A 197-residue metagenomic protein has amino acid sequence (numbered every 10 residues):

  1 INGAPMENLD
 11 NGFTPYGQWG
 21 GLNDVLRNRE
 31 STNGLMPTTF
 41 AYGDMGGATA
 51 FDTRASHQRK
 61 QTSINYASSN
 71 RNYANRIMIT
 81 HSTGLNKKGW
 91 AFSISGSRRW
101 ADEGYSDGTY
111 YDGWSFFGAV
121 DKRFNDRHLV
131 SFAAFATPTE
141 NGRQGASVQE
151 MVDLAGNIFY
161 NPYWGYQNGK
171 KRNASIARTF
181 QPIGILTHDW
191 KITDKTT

Functional and structural regions predicted by a protein language model:
I1-G3: Short strand-turn-strand beta-turns centered on an Asx-Gly dipeptide
P5-N33, D52: Short acidic/polar hinge/loop motifs at secondary-structure boundaries that mediate gating or recognition
N11-G12, S31-N33, Q61-N65, R99-E103 (+2 more regions): Extracytoplasmic loops and strand-loop junctions of Gram-negative outer membrane beta-barrel proteins
G21, D52-S56, G84-N86, D121-N125 (+2 more regions): Structural signature of outer-membrane beta-barrel channels/translocons
L26-S31, G47-A48, T53-S68, F92-I94: Transmembrane beta-strand segments of Gram-negative outer membrane beta-barrel proteins
S63, S68-A101, Y105-Q144, I176 (+1 more regions): Transmembrane beta-barrel wall of Gram-negative outer-membrane proteins
S106-G108, S131-G169, T197: Outer-membrane beta-barrel and related beta-rich outer-membrane complex signature in Gram-negative bacteria
K170-T197: Outer-membrane beta-barrel transmembrane strands
